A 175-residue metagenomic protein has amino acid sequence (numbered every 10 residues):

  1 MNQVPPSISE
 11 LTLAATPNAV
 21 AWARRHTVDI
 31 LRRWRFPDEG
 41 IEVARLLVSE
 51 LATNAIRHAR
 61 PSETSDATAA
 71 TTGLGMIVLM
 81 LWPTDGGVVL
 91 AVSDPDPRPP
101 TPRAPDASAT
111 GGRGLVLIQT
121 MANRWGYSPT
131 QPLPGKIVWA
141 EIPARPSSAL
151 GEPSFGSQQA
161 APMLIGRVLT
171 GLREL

Functional and structural regions predicted by a protein language model:
M1-T12, I56-L175: Conserved beta-strand-loop-beta-strand hairpin that lines the nucleotide-binding pocket of ATP/GTP-utilizing enzymes
L13, L31, L47, L51 (+1 more regions): Generic leucine side-chain signal with a strong bias for well-ordered alpha-helical environments
T16-P17: Class I SAM-dependent methyltransferase Rossmann-like catalytic core, especially the SAM/SAH-binding loop
V28-S49: Conserved short strand/loop->alpha-helix "switch" segment adjacent to the catalytic nucleotide/phosphoryl-transfer site
V43-P61: Histidine-centered phosphotransfer motif of kinases
